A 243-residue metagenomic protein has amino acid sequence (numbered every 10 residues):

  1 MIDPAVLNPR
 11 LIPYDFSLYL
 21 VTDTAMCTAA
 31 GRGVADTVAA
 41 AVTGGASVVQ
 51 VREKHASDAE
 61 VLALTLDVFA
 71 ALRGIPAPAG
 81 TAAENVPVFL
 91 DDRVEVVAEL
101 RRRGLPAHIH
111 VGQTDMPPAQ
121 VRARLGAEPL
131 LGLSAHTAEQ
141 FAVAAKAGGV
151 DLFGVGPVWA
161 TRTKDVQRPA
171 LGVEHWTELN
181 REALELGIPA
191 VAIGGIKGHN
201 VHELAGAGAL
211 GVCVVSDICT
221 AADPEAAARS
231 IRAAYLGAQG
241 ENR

Functional and structural regions predicted by a protein language model:
M1-H110, A127-L152, R168, E174 (+3 more regions): Conserved N-terminal beta1-alpha1 strand-loop-helix module at the mouth
V51, W159-V166: A short acidic, helix-capping loop that chelates divalent metal ions and anchors anionic groups
G112, D151-W159, V215: Non-cysteine beta-strand/loop elements that form the S-adenosyl-L-methionine
M116-P117: Acidic/glycine-enriched connector segments
R122-A123: Short amphipathic alpha-helix with an adjacent loop that forms part of the alpha/beta core around
V158-A160, I196-K197: Short acidic/polar capping segments at secondary-structure boundaries
L210-V214: Acidic, Mg2+-coordinating phosphoryl-transfer loop and its flanking beta/alpha structural elements, shared across
